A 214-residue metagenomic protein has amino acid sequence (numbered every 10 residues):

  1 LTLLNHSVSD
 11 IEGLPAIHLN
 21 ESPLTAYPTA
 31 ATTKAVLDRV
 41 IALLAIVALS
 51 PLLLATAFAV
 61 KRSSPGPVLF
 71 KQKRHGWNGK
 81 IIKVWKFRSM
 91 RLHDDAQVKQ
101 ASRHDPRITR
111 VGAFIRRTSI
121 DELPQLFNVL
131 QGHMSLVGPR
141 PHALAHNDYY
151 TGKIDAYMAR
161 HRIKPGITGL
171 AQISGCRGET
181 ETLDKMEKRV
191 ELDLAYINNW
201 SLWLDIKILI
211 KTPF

Functional and structural regions predicted by a protein language model:
L1-S50: N-terminal hydrophobic signal-anchor/signal peptide
T2-D10, P15, F70-R107, T168-E191: Short, glycine-rich, amphipathic interfacial segments at transmembrane boundaries or analogous
T29-D94, N128, L202-F214: A hydrophobic, helix-centered structural microdomain
A42, F70, T109-A113, A145 (+1 more regions): Positions in alpha-helical segments
S102-K164, I208-T212: A short, structured surface patch at a secondary-structure boundary
A156-F214: C-terminal terminal-structure detector
